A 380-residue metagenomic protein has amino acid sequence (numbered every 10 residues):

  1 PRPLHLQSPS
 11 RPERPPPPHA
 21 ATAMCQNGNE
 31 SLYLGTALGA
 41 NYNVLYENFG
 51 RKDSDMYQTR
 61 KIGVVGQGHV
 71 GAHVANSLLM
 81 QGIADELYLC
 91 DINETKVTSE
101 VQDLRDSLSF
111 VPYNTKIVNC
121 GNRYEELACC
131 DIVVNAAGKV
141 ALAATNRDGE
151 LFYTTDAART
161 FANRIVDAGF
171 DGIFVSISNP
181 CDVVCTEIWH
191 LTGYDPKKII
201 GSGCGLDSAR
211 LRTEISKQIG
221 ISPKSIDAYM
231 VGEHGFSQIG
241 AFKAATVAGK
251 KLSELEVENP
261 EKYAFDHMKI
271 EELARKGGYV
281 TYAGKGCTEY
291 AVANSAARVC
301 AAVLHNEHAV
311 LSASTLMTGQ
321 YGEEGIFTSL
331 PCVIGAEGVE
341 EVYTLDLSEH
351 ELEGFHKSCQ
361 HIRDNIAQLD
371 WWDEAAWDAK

Functional and structural regions predicted by a protein language model:
G39-T59: A short, basic/flexible loop-to-alpha-helix module at the beginning of a structural domain
Q67-G68: Glycine-rich Rossmann-fold phosphate-binding loop(s) that bind the pyrophosphate of adenine dinucleotide cofactors
G71-A72: N-terminal Rossmann-fold NAD(P) dinucleotide-binding loop
I92-C130, A367-W371: Conserved N-terminal Rossmann-fold NAD(P) cofactor-binding segment
F110-I173: Rossmann-like NAD(P)-binding element
R147-R212: Rossmann-like NAD(P)(H) cofactor-binding subdomain of soluble oxidoreductases
T192-K198, D207-K380: C-terminal substrate-binding/catalytic lobe of Rossmann-fold NAD(P)-dependent dehydrogenases
